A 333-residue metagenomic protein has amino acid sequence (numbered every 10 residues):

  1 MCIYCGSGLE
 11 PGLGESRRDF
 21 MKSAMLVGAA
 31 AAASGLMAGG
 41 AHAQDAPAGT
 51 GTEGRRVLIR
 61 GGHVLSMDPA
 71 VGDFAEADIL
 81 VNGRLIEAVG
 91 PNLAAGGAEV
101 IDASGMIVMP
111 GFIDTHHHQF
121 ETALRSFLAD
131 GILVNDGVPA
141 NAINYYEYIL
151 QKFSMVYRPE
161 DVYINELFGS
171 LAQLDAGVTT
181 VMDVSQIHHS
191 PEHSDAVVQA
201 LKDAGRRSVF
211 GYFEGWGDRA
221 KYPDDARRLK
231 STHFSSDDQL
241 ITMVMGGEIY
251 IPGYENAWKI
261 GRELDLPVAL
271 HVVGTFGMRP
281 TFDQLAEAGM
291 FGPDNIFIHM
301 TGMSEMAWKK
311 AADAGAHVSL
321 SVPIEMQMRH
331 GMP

Functional and structural regions predicted by a protein language model:
M1-D19: N-terminal secretory signal peptides
R17-G35: N-terminal export leaders
A29, A33-L58, V64-P110: Histidine-rich, glycine-flanked metal-binding segment
G54-R60, A95-A140, E160, L167 (+1 more regions): Replace "His-x-His-based motif
Q119-Q151, E166-V184, H188-E214, S235-S236 (+1 more regions): Catalytic pocket of metal/acid-base enzymes, prominently hydrolases
A123-V162, G205, F276-D294, A314-H317: Active-site gating loops and adjacent loop-to-helix segments of metal-dependent hydrolytic enzymes
I187-W308: Metal-coordinating catalytic core of metallo-dependent amide/deamination hydrolases
M290-P333: Active-site-adjacent C-terminal substructures of enzyme catalytic domains
